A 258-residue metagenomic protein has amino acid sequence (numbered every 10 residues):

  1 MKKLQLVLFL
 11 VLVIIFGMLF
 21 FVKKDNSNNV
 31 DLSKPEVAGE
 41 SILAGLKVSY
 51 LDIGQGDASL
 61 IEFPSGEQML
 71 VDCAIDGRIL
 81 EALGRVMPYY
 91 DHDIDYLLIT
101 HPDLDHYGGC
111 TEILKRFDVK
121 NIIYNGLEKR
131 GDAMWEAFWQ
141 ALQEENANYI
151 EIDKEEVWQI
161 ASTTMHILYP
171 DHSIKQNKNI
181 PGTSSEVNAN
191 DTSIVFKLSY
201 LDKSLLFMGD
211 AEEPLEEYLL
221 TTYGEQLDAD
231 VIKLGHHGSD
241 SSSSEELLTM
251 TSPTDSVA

Functional and structural regions predicted by a protein language model:
K2-A258: Non-globular, low-confidence helical/coil segments that flank catalytic cores
